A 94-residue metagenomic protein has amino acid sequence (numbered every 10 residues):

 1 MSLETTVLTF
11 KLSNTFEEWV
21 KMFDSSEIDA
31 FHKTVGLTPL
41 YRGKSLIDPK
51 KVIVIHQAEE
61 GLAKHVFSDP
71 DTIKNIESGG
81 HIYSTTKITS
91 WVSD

Functional and structural regions predicted by a protein language model:
M1-I73, I82-D94: Short S/T/G/P-rich N-terminal loop/turn motif that feeds into the first structured element of a domain
E77-G79: Short, exposed beta-strand-loop hairpins at the edges of beta-sheets in extracellular/periplasmic proteins
